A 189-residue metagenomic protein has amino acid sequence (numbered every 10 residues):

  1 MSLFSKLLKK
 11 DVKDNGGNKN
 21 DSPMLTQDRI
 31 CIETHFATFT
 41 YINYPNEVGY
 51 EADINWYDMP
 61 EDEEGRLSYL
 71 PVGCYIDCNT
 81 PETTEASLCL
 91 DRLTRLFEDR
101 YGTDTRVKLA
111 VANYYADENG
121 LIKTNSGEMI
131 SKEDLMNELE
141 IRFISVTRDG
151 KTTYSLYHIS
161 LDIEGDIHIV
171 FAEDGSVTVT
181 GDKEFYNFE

Functional and structural regions predicted by a protein language model:
S2-I54, P60, I130-E189: Acidic, proline/glycine-rich low-complexity IDRs
S2-N125: Long, contiguous N-terminal structural blocks used for assembly/anchoring
